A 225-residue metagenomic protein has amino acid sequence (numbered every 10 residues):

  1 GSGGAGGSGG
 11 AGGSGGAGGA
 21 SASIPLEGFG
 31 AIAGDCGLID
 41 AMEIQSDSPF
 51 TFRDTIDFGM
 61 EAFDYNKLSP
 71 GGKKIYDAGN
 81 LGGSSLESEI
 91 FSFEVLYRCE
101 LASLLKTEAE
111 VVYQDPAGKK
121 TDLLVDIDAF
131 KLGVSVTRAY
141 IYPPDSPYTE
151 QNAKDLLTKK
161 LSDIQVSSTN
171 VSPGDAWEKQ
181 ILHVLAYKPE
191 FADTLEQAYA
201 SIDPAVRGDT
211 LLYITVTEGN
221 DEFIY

Functional and structural regions predicted by a protein language model:
G1-A22: Ser/Thr-rich, Pro/Gly/Ala-heavy low-complexity intrinsically disordered linkers and tails of secreted extracellular
A20-E100: Interdomain/boundary linker segments immediately adjacent to catalytic/signaling cores
Y97-D128: A short acidic/basic microdomain associated with nuclease active sites
R98-L105, A200-E222: Structural alpha-beta junctions
L105-V111, S168-K179, L211-T215: Short glycine-rich, low-complexity/disordered patches
L124-R138: Active-site beta-strand-loop-beta-strand hairpin of nuclease catalytic cores that positions key catalytic residues
A129-L132, W177-I181, G208-D209: Loop/turn elements at helix/coil->beta-strand transitions in domains of secreted/extracellular proteins
T137-S201: Catalytic cores of nucleic-acid endonucleases
